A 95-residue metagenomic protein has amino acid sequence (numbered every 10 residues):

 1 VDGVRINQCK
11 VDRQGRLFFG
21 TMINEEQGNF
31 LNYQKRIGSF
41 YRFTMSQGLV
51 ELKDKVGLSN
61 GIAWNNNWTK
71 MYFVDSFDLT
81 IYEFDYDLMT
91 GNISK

Functional and structural regions predicted by a protein language model:
D2-L17, I23-N24, Q34, S39 (+1 more regions): Beta-rich, blade/repeat-based domains predominating in secreted/periplasmic proteins but also intracellular
Q14, M45-S46, N67-W68, S76-D78 (+1 more regions): Short strand-connecting beta-turns/loops that link adjacent beta-strands
F19, Q27-G28, I81: Glycine/Thr-rich phosphate-binding loops of Rossmann-like dinucleotide-binding domains
M22-N24, S76, Y86: Short loop/turn segments immediately following the C-termini of beta-strands
L31-N32, G38-Y41, T80-Y82: A short loop-to-beta-strand structural motif that recurs across blades of beta-propeller domains
R42-T44, N92-I93: Phosphate/pyrophosphate-binding betaalpha-module
V50-D54, I93-K95: Beta-propeller fold detector
F84-I93: Short loop/turn segments immediately following beta-strands, especially the blade-tip and inter-blade linker loops
